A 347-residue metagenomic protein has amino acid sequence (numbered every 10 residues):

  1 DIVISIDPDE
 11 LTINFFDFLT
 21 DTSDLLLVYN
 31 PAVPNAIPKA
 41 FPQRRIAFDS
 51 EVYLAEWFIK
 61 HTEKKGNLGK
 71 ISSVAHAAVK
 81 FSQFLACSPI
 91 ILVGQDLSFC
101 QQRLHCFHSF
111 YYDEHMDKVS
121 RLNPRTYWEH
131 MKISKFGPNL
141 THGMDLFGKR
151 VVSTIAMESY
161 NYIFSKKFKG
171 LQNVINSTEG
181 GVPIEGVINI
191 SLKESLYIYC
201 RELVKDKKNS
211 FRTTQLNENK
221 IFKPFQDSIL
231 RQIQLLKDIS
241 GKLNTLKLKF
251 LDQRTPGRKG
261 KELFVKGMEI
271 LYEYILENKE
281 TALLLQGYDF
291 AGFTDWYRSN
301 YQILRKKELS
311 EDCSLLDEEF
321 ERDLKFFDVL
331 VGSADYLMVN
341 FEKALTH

Functional and structural regions predicted by a protein language model:
D1-S88, K306-H347: Acidic/Gly/His-enriched mid-domain segments of enzyme catalytic cores or analogous surface patches that mediate
D1-V3, D7, S82-H108, N300: Glycine-rich phosphate/pyrophosphate-binding loops and their adjacent beta-strand/loop elements at enzyme active sites
I4-D7, F18-D24, H108-W128, L192-L203: Acidic, Ser/Thr-rich peripheral helices and adjacent loops at domain boundaries
D21-L54, I133-G148, L263, I270-K307: Conserved catalytic-core helix/loop/strand module for nucleotide-ribose chemistry
V28, I90-G94, Q101, N173-E179: A structural signal for short, well-ordered beta-strand segments and their strand-loop junctions that often border
I46-F48, V52-K65, F107-Y112, D117-R150: Active-site gating loop/helix substructures
S72, L122-G180: Polyanion-binding loop/helix "lid" in catalytic or ligand-binding cores
S159, F168-H347: Long, compositionally biased charged/polar accessory segments in the mid-to-C-terminal portions of proteins
